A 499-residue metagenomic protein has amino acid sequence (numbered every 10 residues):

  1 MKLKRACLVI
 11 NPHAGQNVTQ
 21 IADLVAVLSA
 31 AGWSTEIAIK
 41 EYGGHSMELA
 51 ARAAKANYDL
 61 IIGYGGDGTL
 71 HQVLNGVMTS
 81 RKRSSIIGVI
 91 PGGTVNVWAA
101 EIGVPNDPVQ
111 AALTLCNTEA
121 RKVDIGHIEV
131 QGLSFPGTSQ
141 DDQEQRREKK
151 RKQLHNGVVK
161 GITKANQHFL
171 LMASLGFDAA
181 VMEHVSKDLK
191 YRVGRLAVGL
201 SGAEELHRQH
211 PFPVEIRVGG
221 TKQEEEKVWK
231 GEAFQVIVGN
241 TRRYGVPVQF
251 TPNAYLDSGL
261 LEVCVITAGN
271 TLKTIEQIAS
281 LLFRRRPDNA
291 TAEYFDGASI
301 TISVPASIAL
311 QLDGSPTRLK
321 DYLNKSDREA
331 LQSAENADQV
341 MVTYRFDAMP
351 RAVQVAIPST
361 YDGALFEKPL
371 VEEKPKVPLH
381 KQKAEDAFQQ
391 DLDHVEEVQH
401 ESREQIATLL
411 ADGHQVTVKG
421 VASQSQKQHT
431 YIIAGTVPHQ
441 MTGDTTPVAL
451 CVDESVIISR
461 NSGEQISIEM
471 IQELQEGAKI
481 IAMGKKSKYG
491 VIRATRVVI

Functional and structural regions predicted by a protein language model:
M1-Y64, H71, D362: ATP/NTP phosphate-donor binding region
V9, T19, A31, T79-F234: Catalytic core of DAGKc-family lipid kinases
T69-K82: Short Gly/Thr/Asp-enriched flexible loops that form oxyanion-binding sites at enzyme active sites
S174, D178, I237-P252: Glycine-rich phosphate/pyrophosphate-binding beta-alpha loops
V218-K230, Q249-F250, Y255-S258, V265-Q389: ATP/nucleoside-binding phosphotransfer catalytic cores, i.e., glycine-rich phosphate-binding loops
N336, S455-Q465: Short, structured beta-strand/loop micro-motifs enriched in basic residues and often containing a Trp
Q382-A449, N461-I499: Short, flexible, surface-exposed loop segments at domain boundaries
